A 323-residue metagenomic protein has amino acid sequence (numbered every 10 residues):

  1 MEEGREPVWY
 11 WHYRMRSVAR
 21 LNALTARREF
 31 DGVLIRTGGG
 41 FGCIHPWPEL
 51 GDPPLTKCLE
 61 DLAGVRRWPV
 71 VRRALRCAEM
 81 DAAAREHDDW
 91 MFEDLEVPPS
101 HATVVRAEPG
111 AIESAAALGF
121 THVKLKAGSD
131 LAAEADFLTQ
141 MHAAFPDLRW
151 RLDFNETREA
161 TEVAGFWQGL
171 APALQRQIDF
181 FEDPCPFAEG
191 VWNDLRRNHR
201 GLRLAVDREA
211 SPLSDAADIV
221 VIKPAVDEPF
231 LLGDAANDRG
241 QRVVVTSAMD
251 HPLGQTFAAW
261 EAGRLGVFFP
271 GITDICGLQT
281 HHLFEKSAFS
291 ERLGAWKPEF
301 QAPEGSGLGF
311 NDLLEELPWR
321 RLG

Functional and structural regions predicted by a protein language model:
M1-W150, N155-T161, Q168-P172, R200 (+1 more regions): N-terminal capping/lid subdomain adjacent to the active-site entrance of alpha/beta enzymes
E6, P98, L148-R149, R176-D179 (+3 more regions): A structural micro-motif
T56-G64, A188-N193, N198-R203, R208-L308 (+1 more regions): Shared catalytic-loop signature of beta/alpha-barrel
A102-R106, L125-A127, L152-E156, E182-C185 (+3 more regions): A cross-domain feature marking catalytic cores of carbohydrate-active enzymes and several ubiquitous metabolic/repair
L118, R176, D215: Structured loop/turn residues at beta-strand edges in well-structured enzyme cores
T121, D179, D218: Short acidic/polar active-site loop segments enriched in Thr and Asp
S129-A144, R158-V163, C185-N198, D227-R239: Active-site-adjacent beta->alpha loops and helix N-cap segments on the catalytic face of soluble alpha/beta enzymes
W167-C185: Active-site core of metal-dependent hydrolases
